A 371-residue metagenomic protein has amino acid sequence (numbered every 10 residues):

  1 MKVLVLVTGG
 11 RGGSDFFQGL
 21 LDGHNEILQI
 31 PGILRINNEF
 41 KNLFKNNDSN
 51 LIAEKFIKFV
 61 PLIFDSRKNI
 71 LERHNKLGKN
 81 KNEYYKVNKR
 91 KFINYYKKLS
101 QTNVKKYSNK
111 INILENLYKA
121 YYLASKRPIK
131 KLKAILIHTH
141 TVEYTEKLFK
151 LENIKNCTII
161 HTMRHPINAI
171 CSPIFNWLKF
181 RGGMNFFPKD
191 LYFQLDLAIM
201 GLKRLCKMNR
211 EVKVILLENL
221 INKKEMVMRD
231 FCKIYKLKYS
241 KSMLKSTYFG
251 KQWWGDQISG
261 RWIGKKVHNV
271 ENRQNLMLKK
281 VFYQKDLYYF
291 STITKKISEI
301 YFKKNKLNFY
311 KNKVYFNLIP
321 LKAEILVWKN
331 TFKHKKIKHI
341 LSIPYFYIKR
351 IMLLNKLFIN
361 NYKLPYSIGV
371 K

Functional and structural regions predicted by a protein language model:
K2-V5, K238-K371: PAPS-dependent sulfotransferases, especially Golgi type II membrane carbohydrate sulfotransferases
V5, V104, Y122-L244, Q252-V267: PAPS-dependent sulfotransferase catalytic domain
T8-G9: P-loop (Walker A) phosphate-binding loop of NTP-binding proteins
S14-I27: A conserved segment at the C-terminal end of the G1
E26-N38: A short beta-strand-loop structural module common to alpha/beta enzyme folds
R35-I137: PAPS-dependent sulfation machinery
R35-N38, I167-A169, Y248: Short gly/pro/ser/thr-enriched loop/turn and capping motifs at secondary-structure boundaries
